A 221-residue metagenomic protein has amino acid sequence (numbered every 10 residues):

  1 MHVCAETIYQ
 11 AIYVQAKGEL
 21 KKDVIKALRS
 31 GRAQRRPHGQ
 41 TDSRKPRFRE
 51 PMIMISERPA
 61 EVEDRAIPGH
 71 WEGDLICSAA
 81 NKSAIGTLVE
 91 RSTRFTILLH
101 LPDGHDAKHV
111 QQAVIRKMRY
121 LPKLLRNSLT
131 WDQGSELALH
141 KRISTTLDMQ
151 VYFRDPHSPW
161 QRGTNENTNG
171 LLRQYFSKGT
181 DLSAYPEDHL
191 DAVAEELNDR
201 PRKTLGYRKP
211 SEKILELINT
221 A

Functional and structural regions predicted by a protein language model:
M1-D42: Conserved short alpha-helical interface segments
L28-I85: Mobile-element integrase/transposase regions, centering on the N-terminal DNA-binding/Zn-coordinating module
C77-N81, L98-K123: Active-site beta-loop-alpha junctions of metal-dependent nucleic acid enzymes, especially the RNase H-like/DDE
S83, L139-R142, T164: Short, well-ordered secondary-structure micro-motifs
A84-T87, F95-L98, N127-S128: Conserved active-site beta-strand-loop modules that form the wall/rim of enzyme catalytic pockets and either contain
L124-L139, H157: Acidic/histidine-rich, metal-coordinating catalytic segments
G134, S144-V151, D155-A221: Charged alpha-helix within mobile-element recombinases
